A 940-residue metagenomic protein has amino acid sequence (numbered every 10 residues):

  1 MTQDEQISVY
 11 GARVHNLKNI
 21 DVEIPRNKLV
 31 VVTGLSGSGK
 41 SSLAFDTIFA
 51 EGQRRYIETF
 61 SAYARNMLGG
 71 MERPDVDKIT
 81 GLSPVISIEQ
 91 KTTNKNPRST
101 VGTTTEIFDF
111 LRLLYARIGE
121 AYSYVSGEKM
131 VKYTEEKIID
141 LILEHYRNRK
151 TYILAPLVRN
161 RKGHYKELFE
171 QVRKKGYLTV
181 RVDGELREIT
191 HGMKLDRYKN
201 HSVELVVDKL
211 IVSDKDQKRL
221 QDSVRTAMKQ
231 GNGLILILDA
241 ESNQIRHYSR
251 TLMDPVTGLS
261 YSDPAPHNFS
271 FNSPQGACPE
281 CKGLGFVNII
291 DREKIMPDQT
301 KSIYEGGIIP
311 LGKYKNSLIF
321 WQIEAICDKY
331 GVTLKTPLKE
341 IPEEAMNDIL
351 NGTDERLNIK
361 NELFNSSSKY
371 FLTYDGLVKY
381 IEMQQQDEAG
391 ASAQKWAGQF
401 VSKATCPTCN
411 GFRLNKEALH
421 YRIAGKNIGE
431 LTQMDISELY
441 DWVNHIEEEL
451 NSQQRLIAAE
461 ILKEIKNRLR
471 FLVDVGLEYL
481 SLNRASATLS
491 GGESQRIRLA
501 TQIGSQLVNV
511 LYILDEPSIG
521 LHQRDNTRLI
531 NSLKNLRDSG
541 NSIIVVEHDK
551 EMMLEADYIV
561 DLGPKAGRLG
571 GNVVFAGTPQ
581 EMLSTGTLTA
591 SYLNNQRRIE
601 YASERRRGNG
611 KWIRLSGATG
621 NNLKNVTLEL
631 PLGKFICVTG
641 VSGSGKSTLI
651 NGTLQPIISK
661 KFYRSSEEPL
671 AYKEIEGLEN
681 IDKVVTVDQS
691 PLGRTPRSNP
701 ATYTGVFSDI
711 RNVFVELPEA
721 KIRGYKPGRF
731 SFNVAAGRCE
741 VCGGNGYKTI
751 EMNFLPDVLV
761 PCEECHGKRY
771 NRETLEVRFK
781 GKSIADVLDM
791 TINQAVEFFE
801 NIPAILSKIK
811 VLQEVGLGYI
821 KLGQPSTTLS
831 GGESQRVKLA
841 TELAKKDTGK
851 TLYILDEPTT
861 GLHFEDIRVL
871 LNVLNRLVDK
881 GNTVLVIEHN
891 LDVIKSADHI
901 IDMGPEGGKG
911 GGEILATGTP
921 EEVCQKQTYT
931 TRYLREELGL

Functional and structural regions predicted by a protein language model:
M1-L940: Conserved phosphate-binding elements of NTP-dependent enzyme cores
